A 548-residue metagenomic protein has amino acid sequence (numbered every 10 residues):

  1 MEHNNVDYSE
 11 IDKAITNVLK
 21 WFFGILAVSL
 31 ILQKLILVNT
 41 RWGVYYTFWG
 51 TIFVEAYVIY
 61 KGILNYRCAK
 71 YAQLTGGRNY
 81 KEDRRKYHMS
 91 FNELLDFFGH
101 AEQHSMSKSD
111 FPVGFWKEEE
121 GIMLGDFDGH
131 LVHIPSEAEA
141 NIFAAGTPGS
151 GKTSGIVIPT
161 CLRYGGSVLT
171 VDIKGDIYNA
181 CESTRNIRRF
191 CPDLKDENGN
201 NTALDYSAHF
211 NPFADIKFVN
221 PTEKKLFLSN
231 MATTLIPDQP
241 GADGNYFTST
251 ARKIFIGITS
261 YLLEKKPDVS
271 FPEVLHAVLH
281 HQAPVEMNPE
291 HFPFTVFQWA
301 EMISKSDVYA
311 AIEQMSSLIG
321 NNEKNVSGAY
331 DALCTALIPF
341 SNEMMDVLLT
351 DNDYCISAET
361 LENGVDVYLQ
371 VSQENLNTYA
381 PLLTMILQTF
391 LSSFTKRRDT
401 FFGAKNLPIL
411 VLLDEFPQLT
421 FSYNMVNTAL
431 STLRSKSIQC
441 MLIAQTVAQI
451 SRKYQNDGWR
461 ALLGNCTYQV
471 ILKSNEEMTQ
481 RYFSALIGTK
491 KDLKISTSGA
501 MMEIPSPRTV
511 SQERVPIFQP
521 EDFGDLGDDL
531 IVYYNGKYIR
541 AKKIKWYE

Functional and structural regions predicted by a protein language model:
M1-S150, S154-I156, A500, W546: Basic- and hydrophobic-enriched, low-structure N-terminal and domain-boundary segments that flank ATP-binding catalytic
H3, I122-M123, H133, A138-I438 (+3 more regions): P-loop NTPase motor domains
F23-V28, W49, L369, V411-L413 (+1 more regions): Short, flexible active-site loops
L37, R41-G43, K266-P267, N342 (+2 more regions): Residue-level recognition of short, structured coil/turn motifs that connect secondary structure elements
N39-G43, K152, V168, S341 (+2 more regions): Secondary-structure boundary/capping signal
F111, P381, P417, D457 (+1 more regions): A short glycine-/small-residue-rich loop at the edge of a beta-strand within enzyme catalytic domains
L430-T432, K436-I531: Conserved ATP-driven motor cores of ASCE-family P-loop NTPases powering translocation/secretion/packaging/pilus
